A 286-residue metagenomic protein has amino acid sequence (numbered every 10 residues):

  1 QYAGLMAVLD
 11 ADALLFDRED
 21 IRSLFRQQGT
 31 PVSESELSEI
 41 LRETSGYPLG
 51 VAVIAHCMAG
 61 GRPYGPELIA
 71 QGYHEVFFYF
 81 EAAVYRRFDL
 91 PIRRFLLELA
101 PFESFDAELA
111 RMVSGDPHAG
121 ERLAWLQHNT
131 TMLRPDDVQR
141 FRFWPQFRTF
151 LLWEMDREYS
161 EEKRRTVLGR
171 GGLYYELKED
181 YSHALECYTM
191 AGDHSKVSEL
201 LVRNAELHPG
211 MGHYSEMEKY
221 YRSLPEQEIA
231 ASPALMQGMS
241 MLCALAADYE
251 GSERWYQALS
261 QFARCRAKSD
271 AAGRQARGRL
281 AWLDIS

Functional and structural regions predicted by a protein language model:
Q1-E43, P48-C57, E75-F77, F147-W153: Alpha-helical sensor/transducer elements of the RecA-like P-loop NTPase core
L24-R26, S38-E43, L49-P63, E67 (+4 more regions): C-terminal helical "lid" of AAA+/P-loop NTPase domains
S35-L37, F78-R157, T166: C-terminal boundary/linker of central alpha/beta nucleotide-binding cores
E98, T166, E199, A234 (+3 more regions): Residue register of alpha-helical TPR repeats
F143, Y159-S160, G192, Q227 (+2 more regions): Structural signature of alpha-solenoid helical repeat scaffolds
E161-A246, E250-W255: Extended alpha-helical scaffolding segments used for macromolecular assembly and cargo binding
R222-A231, F262-R277: Flexible helix-coil transition and linker loops at the boundaries of alpha-helical arrays
